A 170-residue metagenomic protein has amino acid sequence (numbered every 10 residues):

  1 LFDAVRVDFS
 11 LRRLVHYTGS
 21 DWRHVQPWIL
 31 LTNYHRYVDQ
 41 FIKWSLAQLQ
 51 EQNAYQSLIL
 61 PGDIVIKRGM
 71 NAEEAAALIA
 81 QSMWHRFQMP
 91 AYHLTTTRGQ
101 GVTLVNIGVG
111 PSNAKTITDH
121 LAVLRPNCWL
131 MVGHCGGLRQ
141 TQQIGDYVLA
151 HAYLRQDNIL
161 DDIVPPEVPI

Functional and structural regions predicted by a protein language model:
L1-N106: N-terminal short beta-loop-beta anion/metal-coordinating cradle
W28, G69-I170: Glycine-rich phosphate- or other oxyanion-binding loops that anchor nucleotides, phosphorylated ligands
